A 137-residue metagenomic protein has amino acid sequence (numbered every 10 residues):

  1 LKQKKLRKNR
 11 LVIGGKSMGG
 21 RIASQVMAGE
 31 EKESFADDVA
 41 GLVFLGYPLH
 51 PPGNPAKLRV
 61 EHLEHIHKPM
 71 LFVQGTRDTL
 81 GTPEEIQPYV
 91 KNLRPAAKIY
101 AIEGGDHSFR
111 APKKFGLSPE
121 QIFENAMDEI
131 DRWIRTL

Functional and structural regions predicted by a protein language model:
L1-I66: Primarily recognizes the serine-hydrolase "nucleophile elbow" in alpha/beta-hydrolase and SGNH/GDSL folds
V12, V43, L71-V73, Y100: Hydrophobic/aromatic beta-strand patches that form the interior of the parallel beta-sheet core in alpha/beta enzyme
Q25-K32, P88-K91, R132: Short, well-ordered alpha-helices that flank and scaffold nucleotide-derived cofactor binding pockets
P51-N54, S108-K113: A short acidic, helix-capping loop that chelates divalent metal ions and anchors anionic groups
I66, F72-Q74, D78: Short beta-strand/loop motif that positions the catalytic acidic residue of the alpha/beta-hydrolase fold
T79-E85: Conserved alpha/beta-hydrolase "acid-adjacent" motif
L93-R110: Catalytic histidine neighborhood in serine/cysteine hydrolases with alpha/beta-hydrolase-type architecture
K114-L137: Catalytic active-site module of serine/aspartate enzymes centered on a nucleophile-bearing elbow/loop
